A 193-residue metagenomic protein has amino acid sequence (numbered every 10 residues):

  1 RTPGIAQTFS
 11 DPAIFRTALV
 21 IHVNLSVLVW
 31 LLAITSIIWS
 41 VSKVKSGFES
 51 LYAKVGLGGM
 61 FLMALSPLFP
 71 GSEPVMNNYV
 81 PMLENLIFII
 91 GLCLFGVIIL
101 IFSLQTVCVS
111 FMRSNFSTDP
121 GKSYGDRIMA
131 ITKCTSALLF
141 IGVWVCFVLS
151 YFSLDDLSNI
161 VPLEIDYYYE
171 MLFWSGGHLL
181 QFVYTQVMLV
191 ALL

Functional and structural regions predicted by a protein language model:
R1-L193: Hydrophobic alpha-helical transmembrane segments of multi-pass integral membrane proteins
